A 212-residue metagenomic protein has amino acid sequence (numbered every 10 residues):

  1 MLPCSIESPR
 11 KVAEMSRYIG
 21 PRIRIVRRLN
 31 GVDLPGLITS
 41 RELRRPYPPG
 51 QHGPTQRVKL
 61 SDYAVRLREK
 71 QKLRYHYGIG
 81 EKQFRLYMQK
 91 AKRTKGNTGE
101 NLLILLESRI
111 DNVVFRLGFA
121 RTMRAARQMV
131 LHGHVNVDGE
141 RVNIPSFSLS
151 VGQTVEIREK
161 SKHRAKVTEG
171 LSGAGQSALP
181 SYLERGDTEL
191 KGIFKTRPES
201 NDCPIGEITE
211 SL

Functional and structural regions predicted by a protein language model:
L2-L117, I144-L212: Ferredoxin-like alpha/beta domains used as RNA- or RNAP-binding modules
R116, L131, V137: Short glycine/serine/threonine-biased micro-segments
L117-R121, G139-V142: Short helix-to-loop capping/linker segments positioned immediately adjacent to catalytic or ligand/cofactor-binding
A120-M123, M129-V130, L149: Short, well-ordered loop/turn sites that connect or cap secondary structure elements
